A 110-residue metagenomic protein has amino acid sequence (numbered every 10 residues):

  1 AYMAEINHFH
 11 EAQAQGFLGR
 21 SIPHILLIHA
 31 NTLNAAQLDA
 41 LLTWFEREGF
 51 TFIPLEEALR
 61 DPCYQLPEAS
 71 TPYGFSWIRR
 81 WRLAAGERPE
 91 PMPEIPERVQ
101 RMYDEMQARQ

Functional and structural regions predicted by a protein language model:
A1-G19, N34-Q37: Alpha-helical scaffold elements lining the catalytic groove of polysaccharide deacetylases
P23-L27: Structural preference for beta-strand elements that scaffold enzyme active sites
A30-Q110: C-terminal domain-boundary segment and adjacent tail
